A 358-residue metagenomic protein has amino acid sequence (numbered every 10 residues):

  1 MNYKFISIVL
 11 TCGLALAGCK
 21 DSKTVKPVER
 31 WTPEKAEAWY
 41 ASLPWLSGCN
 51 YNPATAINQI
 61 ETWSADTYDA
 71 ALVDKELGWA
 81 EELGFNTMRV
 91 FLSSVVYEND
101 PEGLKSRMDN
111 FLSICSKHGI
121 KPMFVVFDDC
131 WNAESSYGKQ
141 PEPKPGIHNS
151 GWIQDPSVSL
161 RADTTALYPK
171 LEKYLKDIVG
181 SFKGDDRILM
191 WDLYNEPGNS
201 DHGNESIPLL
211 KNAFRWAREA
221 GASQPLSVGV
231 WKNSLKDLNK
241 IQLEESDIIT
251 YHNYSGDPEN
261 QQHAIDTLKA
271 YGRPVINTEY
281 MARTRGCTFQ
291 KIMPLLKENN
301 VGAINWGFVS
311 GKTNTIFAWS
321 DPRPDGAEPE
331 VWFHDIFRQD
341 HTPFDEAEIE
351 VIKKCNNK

Functional and structural regions predicted by a protein language model:
M1-N2: N-terminal secretory signal peptides that target proteins for export/translocation
F5-L14: Sec-dependent N-terminal signal peptides
L16-G18: C-terminal motif of bacterial Sec signal peptides marking the signal peptidase cleavage site
K20-T24: Bacterial lipoprotein signal-peptidase II cleavage site
K26-S246, H252, E259, Y271 (+7 more regions): Active-site mouth of glycoside hydrolases
N305-G307: Replace "adjacent to P-loop NTPase cores in ATP/GTP-dependent enzymes" with "adjacent to NTP-binding cores
W319-V331: Outer-membrane beta-barrel translocator/channel fold
